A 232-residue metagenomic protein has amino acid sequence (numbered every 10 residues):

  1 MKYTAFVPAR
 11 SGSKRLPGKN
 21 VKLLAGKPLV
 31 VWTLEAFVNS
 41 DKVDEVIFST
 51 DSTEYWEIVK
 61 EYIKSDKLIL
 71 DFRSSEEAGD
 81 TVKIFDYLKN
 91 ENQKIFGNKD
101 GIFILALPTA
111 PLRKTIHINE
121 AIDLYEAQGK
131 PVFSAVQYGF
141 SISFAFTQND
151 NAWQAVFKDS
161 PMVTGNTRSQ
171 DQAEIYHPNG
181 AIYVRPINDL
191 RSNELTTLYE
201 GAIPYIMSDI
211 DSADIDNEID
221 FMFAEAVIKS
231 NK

Functional and structural regions predicted by a protein language model:
M1-P17: N-terminal nucleotide-binding beta1-loop-alpha1 segment
K2, D44-V46, I102, K130: Residues at the starts of beta-strands that form the adenosine-phosphate
L29-E45, E57: A short, N-terminal amphipathic alpha-helix
I47, T53-F103, R113-I116: Short phosphate-binding loop-to-helix
S49-T50, V184, I215: Short beta-strand scaffold positions
D80, D86-Y87, K99, P111-G201 (+1 more regions): Conserved core of the sugar-phosphate nucleotidyltransferase
A106-P108: Active-site acidic Asp-centered loop
Y205-I206, I210-K232: Hydrophobic helical membrane-anchoring modules
